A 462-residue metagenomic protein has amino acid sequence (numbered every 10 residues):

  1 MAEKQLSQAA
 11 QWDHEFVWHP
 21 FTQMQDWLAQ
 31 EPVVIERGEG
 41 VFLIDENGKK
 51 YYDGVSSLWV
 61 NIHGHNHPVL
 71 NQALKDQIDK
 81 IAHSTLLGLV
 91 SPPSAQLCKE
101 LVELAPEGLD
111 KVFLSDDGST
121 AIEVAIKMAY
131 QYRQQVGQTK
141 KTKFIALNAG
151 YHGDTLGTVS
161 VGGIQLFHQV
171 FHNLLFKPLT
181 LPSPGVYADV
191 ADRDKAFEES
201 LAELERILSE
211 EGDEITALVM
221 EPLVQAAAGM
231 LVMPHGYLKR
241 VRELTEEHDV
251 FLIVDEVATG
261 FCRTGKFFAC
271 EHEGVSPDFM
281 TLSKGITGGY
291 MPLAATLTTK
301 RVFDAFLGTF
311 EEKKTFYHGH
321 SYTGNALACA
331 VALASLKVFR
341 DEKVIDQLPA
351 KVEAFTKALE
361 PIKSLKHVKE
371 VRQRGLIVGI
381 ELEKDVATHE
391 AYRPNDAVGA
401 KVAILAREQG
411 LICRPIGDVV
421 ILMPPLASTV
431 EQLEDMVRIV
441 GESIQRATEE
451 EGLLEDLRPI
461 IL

Functional and structural regions predicted by a protein language model:
A2-L462: Conserved N-terminal phosphate-binding loop of PLP-dependent enzymes in the Aspartate aminotransferase
